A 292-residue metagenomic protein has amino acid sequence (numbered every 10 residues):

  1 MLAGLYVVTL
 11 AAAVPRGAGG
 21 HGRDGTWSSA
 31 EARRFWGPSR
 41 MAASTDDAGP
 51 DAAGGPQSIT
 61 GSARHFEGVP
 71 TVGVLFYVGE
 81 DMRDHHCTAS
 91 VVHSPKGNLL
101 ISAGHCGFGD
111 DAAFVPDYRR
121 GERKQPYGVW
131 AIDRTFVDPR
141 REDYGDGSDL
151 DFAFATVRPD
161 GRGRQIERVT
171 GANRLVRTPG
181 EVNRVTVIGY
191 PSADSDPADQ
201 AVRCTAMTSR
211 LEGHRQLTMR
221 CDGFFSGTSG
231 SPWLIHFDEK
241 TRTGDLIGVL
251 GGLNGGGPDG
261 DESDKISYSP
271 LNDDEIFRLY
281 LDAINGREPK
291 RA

Functional and structural regions predicted by a protein language model:
L2-H93, A283-A292: Protease-domain processing segments flanking chymotrypsin-fold serine proteases, especially trypsin-like
Q57-P70, F76-D81, V92, A113-G163: Conserved catalytic-core segment of clan PA serine endopeptidases
A63-R119, C204-G213, C221-D222: Catalytic histidine site
A89, N98, S102, F114 (+5 more regions): Terminal peptide-recognition signature
C106-F108, Y118-G121, P159-R162, S192-A193 (+2 more regions): Acidic glycine-/aspartate-rich tracts in secreted/extracellular proteins
S148-F152, V157-C221: Chymotrypsin/trypsin-fold serine protease catalytic domain
G223-V249: Catalytic nucleophile loop of clan PA
I247, L253-A292: C-terminal cap/linker of serine protease catalytic domains
